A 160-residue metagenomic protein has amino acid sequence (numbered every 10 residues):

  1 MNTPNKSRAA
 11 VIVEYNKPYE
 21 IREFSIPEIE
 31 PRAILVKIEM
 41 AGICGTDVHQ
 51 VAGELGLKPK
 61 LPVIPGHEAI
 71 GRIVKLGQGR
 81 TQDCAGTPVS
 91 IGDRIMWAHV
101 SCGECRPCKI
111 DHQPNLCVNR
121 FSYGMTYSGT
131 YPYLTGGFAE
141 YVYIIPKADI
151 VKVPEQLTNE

Functional and structural regions predicted by a protein language model:
T3-A10: Short structural boundary motif marking the start of a folded domain
V11-P18: Extracellular beta-rich ligand/substrate-recognition surface
I21-E23, V48, Y141: Well-ordered beta-strand positions in beta-sheet-rich domains
S25-A41, E54-K109, T135, P154-E155: Glycine-rich beta-strand-centered segment in the early N-terminal region that forms part of a ligand/cofactor-binding
G45-A52: Cytochrome P450 core scaffold surrounding the K-helix E-X-X-R motif and the conserved "meander" helix-loop region
D83, E104-E160: NAD(P)H dinucleotide-binding glycine-rich loop of Rossmann-like/cofactor-binding domains, especially the beta1-alpha1
